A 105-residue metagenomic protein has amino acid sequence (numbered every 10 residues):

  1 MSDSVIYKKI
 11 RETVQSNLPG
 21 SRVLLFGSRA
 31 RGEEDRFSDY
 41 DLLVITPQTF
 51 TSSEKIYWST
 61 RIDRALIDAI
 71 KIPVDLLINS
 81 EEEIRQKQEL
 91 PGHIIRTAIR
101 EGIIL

Functional and structural regions predicted by a protein language model:
M1-R22, A30-R36, P47-L105: Catalytic core of pol beta-like nucleotidyltransferases
D41-I45: Short beta-strand->loop micro-motif that forms the acidic, two-metal-ion catalytic signature in nucleotide-processing
